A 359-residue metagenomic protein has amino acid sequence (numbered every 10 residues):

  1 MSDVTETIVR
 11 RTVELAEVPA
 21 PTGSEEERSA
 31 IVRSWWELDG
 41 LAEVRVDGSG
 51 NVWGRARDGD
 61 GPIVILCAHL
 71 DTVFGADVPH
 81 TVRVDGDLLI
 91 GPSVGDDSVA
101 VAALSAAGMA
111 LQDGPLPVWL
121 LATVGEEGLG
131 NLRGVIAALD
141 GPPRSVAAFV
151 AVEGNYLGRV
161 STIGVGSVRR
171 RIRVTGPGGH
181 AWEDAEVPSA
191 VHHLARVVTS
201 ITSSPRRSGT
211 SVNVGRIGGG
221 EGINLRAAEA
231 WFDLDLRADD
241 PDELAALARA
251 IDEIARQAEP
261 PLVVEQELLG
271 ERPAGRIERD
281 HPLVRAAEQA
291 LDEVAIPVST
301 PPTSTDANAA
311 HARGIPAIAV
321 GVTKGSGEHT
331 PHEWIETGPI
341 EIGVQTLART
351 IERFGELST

Functional and structural regions predicted by a protein language model:
S2-I90: Acidic/His- and Gly-rich active-site-bordering loop/insert found across diverse amide/peptide-bond hydrolases
D3, T12, E17, R45 (+2 more regions): Metal-dependent amide/peptide-bond hydrolase catalytic core, centered on the "pita-bread" metallohydrolase fold
V32, V101-L111, V135-A138, L194-V198 (+2 more regions): Buried hydrophobic packing segments
I63-I65, A147-A151, R169-R171, A317-A319: Short glycine-aspartate micro-motif
L70-T72, L88, L121-G130, V152-Y156 (+2 more regions): Acidic, glycine-rich active-site loops and adjacent beta-strand->loop/helix elements that engage anionic groups
D71-D85, T162-R173, I318-A319: Acidic-glycine-rich active-site phosphate/pyrophosphate-binding loop
G86-G95, G178-A181, G220, W334-I335: A short glycine/serine-rich beta->alpha loop
S93, D97-S167, R216, I223-N224 (+1 more regions): Acidic/histidine-rich catalytic neighborhood of metal-dependent amide-processing enzymes
